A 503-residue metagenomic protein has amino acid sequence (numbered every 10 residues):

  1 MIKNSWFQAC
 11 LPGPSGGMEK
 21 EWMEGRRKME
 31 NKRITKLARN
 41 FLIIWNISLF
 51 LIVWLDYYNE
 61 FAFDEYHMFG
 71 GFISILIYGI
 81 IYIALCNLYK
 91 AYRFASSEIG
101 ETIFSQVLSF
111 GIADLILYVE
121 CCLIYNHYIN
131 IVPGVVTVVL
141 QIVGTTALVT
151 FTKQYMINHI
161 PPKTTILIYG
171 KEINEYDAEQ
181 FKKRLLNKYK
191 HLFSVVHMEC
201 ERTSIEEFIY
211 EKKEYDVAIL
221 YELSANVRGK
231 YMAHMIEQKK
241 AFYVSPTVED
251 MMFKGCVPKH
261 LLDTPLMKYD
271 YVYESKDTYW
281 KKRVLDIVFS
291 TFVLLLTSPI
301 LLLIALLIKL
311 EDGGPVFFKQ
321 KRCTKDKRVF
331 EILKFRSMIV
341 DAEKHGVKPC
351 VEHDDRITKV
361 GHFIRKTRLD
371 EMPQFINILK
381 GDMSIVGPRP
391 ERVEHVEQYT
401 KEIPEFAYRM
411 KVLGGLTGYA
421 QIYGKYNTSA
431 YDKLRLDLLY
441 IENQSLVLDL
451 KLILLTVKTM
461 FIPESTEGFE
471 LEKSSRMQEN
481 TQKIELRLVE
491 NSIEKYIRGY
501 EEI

Functional and structural regions predicted by a protein language model:
S5-I157: Signature of alpha-helical transmembrane segments in polytopic membrane proteins
S5-N46, T150-L295, E467-I503: N-terminal hydrophobic signal-anchor/signal peptide
A91-A95, I99, H127, P265 (+4 more regions): Juxtamembrane loop-helix boundary motifs flanking transmembrane segments in multi-pass membrane proteins
Q106, F110, P162-A178, P315-M338: Membrane-cytosol interface motif
F242, P299, K327, F375 (+2 more regions): Residue-level signature of catalytic and energy-coupling elements of molecular machines, predominantly ATP/GTP-dependent
E249-D250, V257, F318-R356, L416-R435: Short, glycine-rich, amphipathic interfacial segments at transmembrane boundaries or analogous
T278-D341, L446, L452-I503: A hydrophobic, helix-centered structural microdomain
V351-L413, L452-T456: A short, structured surface patch at a secondary-structure boundary
